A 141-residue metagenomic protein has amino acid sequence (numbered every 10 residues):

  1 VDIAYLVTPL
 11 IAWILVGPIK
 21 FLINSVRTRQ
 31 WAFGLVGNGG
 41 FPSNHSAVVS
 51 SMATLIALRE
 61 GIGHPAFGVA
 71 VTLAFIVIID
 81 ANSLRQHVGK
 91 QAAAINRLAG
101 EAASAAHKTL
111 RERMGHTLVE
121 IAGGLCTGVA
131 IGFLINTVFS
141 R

Functional and structural regions predicted by a protein language model:
V1-L6: Polybasic, low-complexity association/targeting segments
T8-N24: N-terminal signal-anchor/start-transfer transmembrane helix
I14-G17, R29-R141: Membrane-embedded catalytic cores of phosphoryl/pyrophosphoryl-handling enzymes
